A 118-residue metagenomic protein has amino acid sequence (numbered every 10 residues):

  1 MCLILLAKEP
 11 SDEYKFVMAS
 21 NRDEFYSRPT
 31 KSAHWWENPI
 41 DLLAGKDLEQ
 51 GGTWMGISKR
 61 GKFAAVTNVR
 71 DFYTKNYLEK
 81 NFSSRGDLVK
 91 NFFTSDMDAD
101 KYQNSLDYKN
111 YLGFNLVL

Functional and structural regions predicted by a protein language model:
M1-L118: N-terminal nucleophile
